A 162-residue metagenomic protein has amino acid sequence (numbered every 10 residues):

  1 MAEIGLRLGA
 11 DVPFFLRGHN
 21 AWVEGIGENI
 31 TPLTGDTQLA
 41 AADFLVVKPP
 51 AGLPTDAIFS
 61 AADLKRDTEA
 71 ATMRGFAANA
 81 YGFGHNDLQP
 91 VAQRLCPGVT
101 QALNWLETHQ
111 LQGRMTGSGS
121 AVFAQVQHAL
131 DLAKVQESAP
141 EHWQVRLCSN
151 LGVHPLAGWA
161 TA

Functional and structural regions predicted by a protein language model:
M1-A21: Conserved post-catalytic alpha-helical subdomain immediately downstream of the catalytic base and nucleotide-binding
L6, Q112-G113: Residue-level marker of motif borders
R17, W22-Q112, Q127-A162: Conserved, helical-rich catalytic subdomain that frames metal- and/or nucleotide-binding sites in enzyme alpha/beta
M115-S120: Glycine-rich beta-strand-to-loop/alpha-helix junction loops that act as flexible
A121-Q127: Short beta-strand->loop micro-motif that forms the acidic, two-metal-ion catalytic signature in nucleotide-processing
